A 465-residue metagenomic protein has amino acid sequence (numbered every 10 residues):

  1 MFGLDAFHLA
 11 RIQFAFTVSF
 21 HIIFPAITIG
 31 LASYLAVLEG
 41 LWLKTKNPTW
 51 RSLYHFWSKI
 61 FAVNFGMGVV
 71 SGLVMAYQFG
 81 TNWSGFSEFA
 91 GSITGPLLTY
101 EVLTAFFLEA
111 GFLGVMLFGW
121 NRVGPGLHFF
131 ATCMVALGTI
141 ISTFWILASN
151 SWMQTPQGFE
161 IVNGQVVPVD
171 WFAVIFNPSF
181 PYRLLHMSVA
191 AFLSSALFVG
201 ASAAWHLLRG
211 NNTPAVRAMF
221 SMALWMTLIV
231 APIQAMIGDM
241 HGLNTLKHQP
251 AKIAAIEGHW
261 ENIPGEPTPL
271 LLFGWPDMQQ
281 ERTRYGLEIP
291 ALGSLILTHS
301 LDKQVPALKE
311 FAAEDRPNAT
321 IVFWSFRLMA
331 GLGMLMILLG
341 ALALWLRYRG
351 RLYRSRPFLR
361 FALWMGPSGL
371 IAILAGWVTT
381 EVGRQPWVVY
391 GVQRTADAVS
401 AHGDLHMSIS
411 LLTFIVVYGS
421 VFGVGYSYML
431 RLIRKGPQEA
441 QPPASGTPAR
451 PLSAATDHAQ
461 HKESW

Functional and structural regions predicted by a protein language model:
M1-W465: Polytopic transmembrane helical bundles with strong interfacial aromatic enrichment
